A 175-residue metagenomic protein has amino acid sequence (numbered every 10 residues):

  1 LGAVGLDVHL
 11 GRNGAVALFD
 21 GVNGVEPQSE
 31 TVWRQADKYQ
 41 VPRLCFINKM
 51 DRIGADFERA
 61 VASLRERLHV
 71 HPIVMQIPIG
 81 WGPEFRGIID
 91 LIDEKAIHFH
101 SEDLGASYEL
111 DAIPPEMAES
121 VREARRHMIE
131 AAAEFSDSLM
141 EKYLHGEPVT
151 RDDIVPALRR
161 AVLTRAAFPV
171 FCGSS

Functional and structural regions predicted by a protein language model:
L1-A3, G105-A106: P-loop NTPase nucleotide-binding/switch module
G2-V22: Inter-motif core of Ras-like GTPase G domains
D20-S175: P-loop NTPase catalytic nucleotide-binding module
